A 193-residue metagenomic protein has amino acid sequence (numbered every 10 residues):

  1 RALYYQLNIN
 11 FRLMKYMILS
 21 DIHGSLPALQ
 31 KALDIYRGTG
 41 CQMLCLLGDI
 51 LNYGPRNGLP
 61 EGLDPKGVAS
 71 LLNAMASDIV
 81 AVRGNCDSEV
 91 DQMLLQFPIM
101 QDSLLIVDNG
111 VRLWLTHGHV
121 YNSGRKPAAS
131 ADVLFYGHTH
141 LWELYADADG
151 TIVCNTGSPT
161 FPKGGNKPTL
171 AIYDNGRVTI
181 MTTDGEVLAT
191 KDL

Functional and structural regions predicted by a protein language model:
R1-L13: N-terminal amphipathic/basic-hydrophobic helices that include classical n-h-c signal peptides and signal-anchor
R1-L3, S20, W114, F135: Intrinsic low-complexity/disordered segments
L3-Y4, I35, I172: Intrinsically disordered, low-complexity N-terminal regions enriched in serine/proline/glycine with scattered basic
L7-N10, L26, S88, V120 (+1 more regions): Intrinsic structural disorder/low-complexity segments
K15-D108: Core catalytic region of metal-dependent phosphoesterases/phosphodiesterases, especially metallo-beta-lactamase-like
Q101, N109-W114, H119-T190: Conserved beta-sheet core of the metallophosphoesterase superfamily
L193: Anion-binding (especially nucleotide phosphate/pyrophosphate-binding) glycine-rich loop and adjoining beta-alpha core
